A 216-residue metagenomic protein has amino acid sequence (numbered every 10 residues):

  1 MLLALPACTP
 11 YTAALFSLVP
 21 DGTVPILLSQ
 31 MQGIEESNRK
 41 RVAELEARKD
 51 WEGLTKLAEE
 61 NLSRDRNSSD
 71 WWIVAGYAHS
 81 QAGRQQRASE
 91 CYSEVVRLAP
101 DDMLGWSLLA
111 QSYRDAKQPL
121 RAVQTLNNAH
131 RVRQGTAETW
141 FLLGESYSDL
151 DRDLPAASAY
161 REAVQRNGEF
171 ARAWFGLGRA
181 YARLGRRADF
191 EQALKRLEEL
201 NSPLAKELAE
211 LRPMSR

Functional and structural regions predicted by a protein language model:
G33-Q81: Alpha-helical segment of the N-proximal tetratricopeptide repeat
E46, I73, S80, R114 (+3 more regions): Position-specific recognition of the canonical hydrophobic site in helix A of tetratricopeptide repeat
A47-K56, Q81-E94, D115-N128, L150-E162 (+2 more regions): Structural signature of tandem alpha-helical TPR/SEL1-like repeats, specifically the intra-repeat loop/turn
R64, L98, V132, R166 (+1 more regions): Structural marker of alpha-solenoid helical repeat scaffolds
V74, L108, L142, G176 (+1 more regions): Canonical tetratricopeptide repeat
